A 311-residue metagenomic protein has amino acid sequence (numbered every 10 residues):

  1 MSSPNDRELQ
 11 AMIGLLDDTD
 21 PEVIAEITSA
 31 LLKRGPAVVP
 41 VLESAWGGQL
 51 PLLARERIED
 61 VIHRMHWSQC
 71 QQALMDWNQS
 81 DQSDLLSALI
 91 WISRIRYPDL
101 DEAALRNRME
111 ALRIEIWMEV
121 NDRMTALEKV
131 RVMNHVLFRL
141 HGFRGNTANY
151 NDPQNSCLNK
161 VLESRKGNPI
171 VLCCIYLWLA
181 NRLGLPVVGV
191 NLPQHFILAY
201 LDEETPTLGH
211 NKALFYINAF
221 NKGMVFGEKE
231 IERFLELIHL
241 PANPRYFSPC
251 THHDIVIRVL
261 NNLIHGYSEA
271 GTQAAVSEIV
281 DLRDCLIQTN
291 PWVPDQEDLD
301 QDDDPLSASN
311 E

Functional and structural regions predicted by a protein language model:
M1-E311: A structural boundary/capping signal
